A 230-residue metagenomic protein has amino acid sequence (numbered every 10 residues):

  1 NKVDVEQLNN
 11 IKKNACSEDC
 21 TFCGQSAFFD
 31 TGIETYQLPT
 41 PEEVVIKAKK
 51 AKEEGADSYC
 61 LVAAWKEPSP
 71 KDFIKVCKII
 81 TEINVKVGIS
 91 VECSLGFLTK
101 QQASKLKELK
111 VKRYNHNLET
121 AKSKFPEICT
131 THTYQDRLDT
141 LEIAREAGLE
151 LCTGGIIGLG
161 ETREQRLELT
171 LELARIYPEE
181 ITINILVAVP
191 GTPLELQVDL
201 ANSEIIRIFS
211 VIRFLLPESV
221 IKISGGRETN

Functional and structural regions predicted by a protein language model:
N1-V5: Terminal or standalone catalytic/regulatory effector modules within metabolic enzymes and repeat proteins
E6-E43: Canonical Radical SAM [4Fe-4S] cluster-binding loop centered on the CxxxCxxC motif and its immediate flanking residues
F28-K47, A51-L141, L149-L159, E179-N184: Core AdoMet radical
A63-K66, T192-A201: Glycine-rich phosphate-binding "P-loop"
C93-L98, I223-T229: Glycine-rich beta-to-alpha transition loops that act as phosphate-gripper elements at the mouths of alpha/beta enzyme
Q135-L194, I206-S224: Conserved C-terminal portion of the radical SAM core fold that forms the substrate/S-adenosylmethionine-binding
I208, T229-N230: A short, acidic, amphipathic alpha-helical segment used as a generic capping/interface helix at domain edges
